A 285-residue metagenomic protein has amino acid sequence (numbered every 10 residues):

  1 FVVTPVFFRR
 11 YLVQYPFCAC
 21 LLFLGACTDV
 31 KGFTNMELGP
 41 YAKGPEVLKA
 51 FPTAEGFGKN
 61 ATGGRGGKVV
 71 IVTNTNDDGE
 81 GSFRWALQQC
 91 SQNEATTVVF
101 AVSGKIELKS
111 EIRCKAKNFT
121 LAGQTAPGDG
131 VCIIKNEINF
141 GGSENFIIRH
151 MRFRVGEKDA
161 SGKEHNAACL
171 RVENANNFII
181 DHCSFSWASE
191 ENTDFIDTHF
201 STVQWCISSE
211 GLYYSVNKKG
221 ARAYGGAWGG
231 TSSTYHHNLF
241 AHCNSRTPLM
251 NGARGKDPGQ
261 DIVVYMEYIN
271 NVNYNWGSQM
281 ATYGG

Functional and structural regions predicted by a protein language model:
P5-P16: Bacterial N-terminal signal peptides that target proteins for export
C18-C20: Cysteine-centered motifs
G25-A26: C-terminal motif of bacterial Sec signal peptides marking the signal peptidase cleavage site
V30-T34: Boundary at the C-terminal end of the N-terminal hydrophobic targeting segment
K49-V98: Acidic Gly/Asp/Thr-rich repetitive segments characteristic of extracellular carbohydrate-active and adhesion proteins
N76, S103-K105, T125-P127: Acidic glycine-/aspartate-rich tracts in secreted/extracellular proteins
R84-E94, K105-A122, V131-R149, V155-N176 (+1 more regions): Extracellular beta-strand-rich solenoid/capping regions of secreted or surface-exposed proteins that bind or remodel
N118, A122-G123, P127, E144-E157 (+4 more regions): Right-handed parallel beta-helix
